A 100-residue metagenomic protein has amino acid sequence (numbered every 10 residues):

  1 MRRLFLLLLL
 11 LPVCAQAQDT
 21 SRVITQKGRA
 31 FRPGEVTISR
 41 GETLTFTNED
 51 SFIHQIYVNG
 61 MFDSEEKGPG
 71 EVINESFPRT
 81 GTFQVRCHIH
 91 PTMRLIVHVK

Functional and structural regions predicted by a protein language model:
M1-L4: Positively charged n-region of N-terminal signal peptides that target proteins for export
L8, A15-K100: Extracytoplasmic copper-binding redox domains, predominantly the cupredoxin/blue-copper superfamily
